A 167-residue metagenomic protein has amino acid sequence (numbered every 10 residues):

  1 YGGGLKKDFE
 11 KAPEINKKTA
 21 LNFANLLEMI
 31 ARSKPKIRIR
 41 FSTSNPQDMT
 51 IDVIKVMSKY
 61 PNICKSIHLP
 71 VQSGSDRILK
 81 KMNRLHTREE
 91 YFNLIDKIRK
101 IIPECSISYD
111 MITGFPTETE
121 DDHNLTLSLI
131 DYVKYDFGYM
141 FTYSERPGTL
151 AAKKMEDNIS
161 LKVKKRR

Functional and structural regions predicted by a protein language model:
Y1-E120: Conserved SAM/AdoMet-binding glycine-rich loop
A31-K34, P46, D96-S106, F115 (+1 more regions): Auxiliary Fe-S-binding modules of radical SAM enzymes
